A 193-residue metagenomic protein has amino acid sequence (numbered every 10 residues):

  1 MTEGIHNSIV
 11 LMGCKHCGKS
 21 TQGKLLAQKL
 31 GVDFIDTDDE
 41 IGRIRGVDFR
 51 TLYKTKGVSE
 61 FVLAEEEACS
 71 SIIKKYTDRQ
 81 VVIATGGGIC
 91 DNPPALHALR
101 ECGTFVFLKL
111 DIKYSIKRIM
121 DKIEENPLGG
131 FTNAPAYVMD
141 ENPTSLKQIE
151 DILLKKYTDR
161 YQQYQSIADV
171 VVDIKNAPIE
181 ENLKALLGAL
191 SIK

Functional and structural regions predicted by a protein language model:
M1-I5, L25, K29, L146-K193: NTP-dependent small-molecule kinase module
L11: Hydrophobic anchor at the beta1->P-loop junction of P-loop NTPases
C14: P-loop (Walker A) phosphate-binding loop of NTP-binding proteins
C17: ATP-binding Walker
S20: Walker A/P-loop
Q28-T37: Post-Walker A helix-loop "phosphate-sensing" segment adjacent to the P-loop in P-loop NTPases
D39-R100, F131-T132, Y137-N142: ATP-dependent small-molecule kinase phosphotransfer cores that center on conserved nucleotide phosphate-binding segments
T104-D159: A glycine- and Lys/Arg-enriched "phosphate-lid" helix/loop adjacent to the NTP-binding pocket of small-molecule kinases
